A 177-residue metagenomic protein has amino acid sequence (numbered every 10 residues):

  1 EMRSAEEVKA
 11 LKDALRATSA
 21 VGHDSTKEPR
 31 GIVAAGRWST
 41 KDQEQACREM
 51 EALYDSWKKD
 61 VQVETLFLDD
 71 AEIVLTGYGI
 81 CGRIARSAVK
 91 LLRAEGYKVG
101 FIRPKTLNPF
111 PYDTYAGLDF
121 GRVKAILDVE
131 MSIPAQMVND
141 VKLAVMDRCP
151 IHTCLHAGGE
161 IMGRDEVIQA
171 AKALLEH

Functional and structural regions predicted by a protein language model:
E1-A17, L118, V129-A135, L143-A144: Terminal amphipathic helices with adjacent charged low-complexity linkers/tails
E1-T65: Conformationally flexible catalytic loops at phosphate/diphosphate-handling active centers
R3, T65-D69, L118-G121, L143 (+1 more regions): Solvent-exposed alpha-helices and their adjacent loops that cap or buttress functional pockets in soluble metabolic
A14, T26-I32, K105-T114, L175-E176: An N-terminal assembly and electron-transfer interface module characteristic of large anaerobic redox and radical
Q62-K98, I102, N108-Y115: Redox- and metal-dependent alpha/beta enzyme cores, enriched for Fe-S-associated oxidoreductases and cofactor-handling
Y112-G117, G121, V138, M146: Feature captures the catalytic cores and cofactor-binding loops of soluble hydro-lyases/lyases that act on carboxylate
V129-H177: Peripheral docking tails and interdomain loops at the edges of cofactor- or intermediate-handling domains
